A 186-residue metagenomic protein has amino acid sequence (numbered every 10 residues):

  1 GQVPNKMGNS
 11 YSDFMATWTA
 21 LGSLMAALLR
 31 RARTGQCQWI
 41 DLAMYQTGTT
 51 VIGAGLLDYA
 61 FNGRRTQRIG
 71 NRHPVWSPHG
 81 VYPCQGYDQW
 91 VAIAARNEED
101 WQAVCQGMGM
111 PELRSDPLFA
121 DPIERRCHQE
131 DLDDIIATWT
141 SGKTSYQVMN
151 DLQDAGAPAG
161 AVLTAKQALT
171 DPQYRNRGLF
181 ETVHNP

Functional and structural regions predicted by a protein language model:
G1-A95: Active-site-adjacent "lid/gating" segments in soluble enzymes
Y11, M44, W90, W139-T140 (+2 more regions): Tryptophan-centric aromatic hotspots in well-structured domains and transmembrane helices
L29, L57, Q106-M110, Q173 (+1 more regions): A generic structural signal for secondary-structure junctions that act as hinges or helix/strand caps at the edges
G35, G63, G109, G156 (+1 more regions): Glycine-centered helix-boundary capping/hinge motifs
V51-A54, G160, N176-R177: Secretory-pathway/luminal and periplasmic proteins that interact with or process carbohydrate-rich
V75, A165-P186: Active-site-adjacent capping/gating segments
P78-A155, A159, K166, P172: Aromatic-enriched alpha-helical interface/lid elements that frame and gate functional surfaces
